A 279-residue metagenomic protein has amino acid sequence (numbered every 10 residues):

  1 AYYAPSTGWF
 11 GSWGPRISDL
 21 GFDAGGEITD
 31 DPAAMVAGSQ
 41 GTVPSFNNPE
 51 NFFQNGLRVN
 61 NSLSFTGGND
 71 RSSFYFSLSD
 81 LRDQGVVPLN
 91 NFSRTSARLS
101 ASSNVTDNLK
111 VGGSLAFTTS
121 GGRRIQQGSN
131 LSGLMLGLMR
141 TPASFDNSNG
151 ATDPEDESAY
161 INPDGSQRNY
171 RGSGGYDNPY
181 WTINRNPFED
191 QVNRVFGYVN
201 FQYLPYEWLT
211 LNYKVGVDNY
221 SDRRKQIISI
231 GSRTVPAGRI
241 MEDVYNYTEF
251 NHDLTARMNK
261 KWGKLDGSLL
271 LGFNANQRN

Functional and structural regions predicted by a protein language model:
A1, F46, R71-L78: Transmembrane beta-strand segments of Gram-negative outer membrane beta-barrel proteins
A1-P44, N55, G85-N90, S96-R194 (+1 more regions): Surface-exposed loop/interface segments of Gram-negative outer-membrane beta-barrel transport/assembly proteins
N51-G56, F65-N69, I161: Outer-membrane beta-barrel initiation region
R58, N69-D70, T106, L204-Y206 (+1 more regions): Outer-membrane beta-barrel channels and translocator barrels
S62-T66, S77, S100, Y198-N200 (+3 more regions): Outer-membrane beta-barrel architecture
D70-F74, S221-R224: Short coil-to-beta-strand
L78-Q84: Transmembrane beta-strand segments that form the barrel wall of outer-membrane beta-barrel proteins
